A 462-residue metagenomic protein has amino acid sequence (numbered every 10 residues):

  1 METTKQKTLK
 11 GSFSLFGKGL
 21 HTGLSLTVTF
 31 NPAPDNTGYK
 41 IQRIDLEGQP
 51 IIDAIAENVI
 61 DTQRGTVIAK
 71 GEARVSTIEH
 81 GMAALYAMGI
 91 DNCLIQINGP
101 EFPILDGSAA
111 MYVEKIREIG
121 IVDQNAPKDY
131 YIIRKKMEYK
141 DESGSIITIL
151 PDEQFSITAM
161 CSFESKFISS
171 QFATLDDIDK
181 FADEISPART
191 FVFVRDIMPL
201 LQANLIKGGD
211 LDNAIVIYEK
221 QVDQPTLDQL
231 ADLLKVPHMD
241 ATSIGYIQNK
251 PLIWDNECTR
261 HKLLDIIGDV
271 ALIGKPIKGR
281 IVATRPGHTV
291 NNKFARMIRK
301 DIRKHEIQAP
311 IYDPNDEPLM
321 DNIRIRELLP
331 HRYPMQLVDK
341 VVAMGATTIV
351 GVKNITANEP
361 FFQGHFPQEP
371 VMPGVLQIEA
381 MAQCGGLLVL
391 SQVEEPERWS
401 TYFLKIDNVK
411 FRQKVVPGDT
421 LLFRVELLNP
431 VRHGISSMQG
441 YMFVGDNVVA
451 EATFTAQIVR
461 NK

Functional and structural regions predicted by a protein language model:
M1-D91, Q96-Y312: C-terminal regulatory domains involved in ligand/effector binding and gene-expression control
T8-S12, L319-I325, L422-F423: Short Pro/Gly-enriched beta-strand edge/turn motifs at strand-loop
L26, I157-A159, G351, F423-R424 (+2 more regions): Hydrophobic residues positioned within well-ordered beta-strands of beta-sheet architectures
A173-F191, M372, M442, N447-A450 (+1 more regions): Flexible glycine-rich active-site/ligand-binding loops centered on an Asp-His dyad
R260-I273, V341, T347, V371-P396: Active-site helix/loop of acyl-thioester processing domains in fatty-acid/polyketide metabolism, spanning hotdog-fold
G274-A283, P310-L319, G385-L422, V449 (+1 more regions): Hydrophobic beta-strand-centered segment that forms part of the acyl-chain substrate-binding groove
K304-V371, R398-S400, V415-V416, L428-P430 (+3 more regions): Non-catalytic linker/capping segments at the edges of enzyme domains
L337-K340, K405, K410, R424-E426 (+2 more regions): Residues located in well-ordered beta-strands
